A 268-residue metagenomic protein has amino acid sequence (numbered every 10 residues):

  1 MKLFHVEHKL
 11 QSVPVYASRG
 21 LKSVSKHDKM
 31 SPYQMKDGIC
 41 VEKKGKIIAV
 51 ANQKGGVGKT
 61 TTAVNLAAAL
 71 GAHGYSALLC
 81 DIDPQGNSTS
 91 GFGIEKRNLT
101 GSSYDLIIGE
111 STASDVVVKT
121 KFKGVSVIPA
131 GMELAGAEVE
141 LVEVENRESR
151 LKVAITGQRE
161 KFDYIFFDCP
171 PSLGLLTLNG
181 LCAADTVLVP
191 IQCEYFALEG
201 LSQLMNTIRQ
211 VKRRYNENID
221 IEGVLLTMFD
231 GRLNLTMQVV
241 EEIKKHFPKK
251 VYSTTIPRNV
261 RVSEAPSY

Functional and structural regions predicted by a protein language model:
M1-Y268: P-loop NTP-binding core
